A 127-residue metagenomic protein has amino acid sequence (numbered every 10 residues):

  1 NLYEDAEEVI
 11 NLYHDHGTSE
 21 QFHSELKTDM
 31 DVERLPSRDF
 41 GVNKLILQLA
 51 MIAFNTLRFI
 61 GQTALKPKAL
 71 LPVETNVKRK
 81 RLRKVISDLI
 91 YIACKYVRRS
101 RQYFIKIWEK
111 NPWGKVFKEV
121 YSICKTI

Functional and structural regions predicted by a protein language model:
N1-I127: Anion-binding and metal-coordination hotspots
